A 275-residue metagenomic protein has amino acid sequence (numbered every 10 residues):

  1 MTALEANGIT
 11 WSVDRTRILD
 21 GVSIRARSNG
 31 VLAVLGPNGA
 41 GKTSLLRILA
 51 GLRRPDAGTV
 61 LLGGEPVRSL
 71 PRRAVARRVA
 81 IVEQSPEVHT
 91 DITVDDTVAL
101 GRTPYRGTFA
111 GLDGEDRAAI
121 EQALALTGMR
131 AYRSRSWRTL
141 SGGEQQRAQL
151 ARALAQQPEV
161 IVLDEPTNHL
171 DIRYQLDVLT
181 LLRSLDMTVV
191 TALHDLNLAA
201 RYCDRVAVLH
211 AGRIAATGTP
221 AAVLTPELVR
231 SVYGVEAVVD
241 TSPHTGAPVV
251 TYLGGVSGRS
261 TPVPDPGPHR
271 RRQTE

Functional and structural regions predicted by a protein language model:
L35-P37: The feature captures the beta-strand-to-loop junction immediately N-terminal to the Walker
A50: Helix-to-loop junction immediately C-terminal to a conserved catalytic motif
G58-P66, V75: Conserved ABC transporter NBD signature motif
A155-E159: A short, proline-enriched helix->beta-strand linker immediately N-terminal to the Walker B motif in ABC-type P-loop
I161-E165: Catalytic Walker B motif of ABC-type/P-loop ATPase nucleotide-binding domains
V232-E275: ABC ATPase nucleotide-binding domains
